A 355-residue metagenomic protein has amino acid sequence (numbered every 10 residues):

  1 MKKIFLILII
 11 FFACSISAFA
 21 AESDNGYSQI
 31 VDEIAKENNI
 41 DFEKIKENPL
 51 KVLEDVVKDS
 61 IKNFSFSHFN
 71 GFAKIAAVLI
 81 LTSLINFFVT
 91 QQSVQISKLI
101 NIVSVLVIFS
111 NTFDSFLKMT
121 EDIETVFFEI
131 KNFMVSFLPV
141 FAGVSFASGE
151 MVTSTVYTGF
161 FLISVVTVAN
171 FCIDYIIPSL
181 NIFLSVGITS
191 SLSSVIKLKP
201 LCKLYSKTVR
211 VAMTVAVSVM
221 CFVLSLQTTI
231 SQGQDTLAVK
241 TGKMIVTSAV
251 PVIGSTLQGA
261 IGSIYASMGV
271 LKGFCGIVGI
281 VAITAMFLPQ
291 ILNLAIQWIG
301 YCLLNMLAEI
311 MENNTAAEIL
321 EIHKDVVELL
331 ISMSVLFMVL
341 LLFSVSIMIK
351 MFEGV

Functional and structural regions predicted by a protein language model:
M1-N101, D114-M134, G149-L162, V166 (+6 more regions): Gly/Ser-rich, low-complexity
F72, A76-I80, V107, N111 (+9 more regions): Residue-level signal for the membrane-embedded core of alpha-helical transmembrane segments, especially mid-helix
I80-I85, M119, V152-Y157, L180-L198 (+1 more regions): Juxtamembrane interface elements at the cytosolic ends of transmembrane helices in multi-pass membrane proteins
L106-S115, M134-M151, F171-L180, I188: Mid-bilayer segments of alpha-helical transmembrane spans in multi-pass integral membrane proteins that mediate
F161-F222: Loop-centered beta-sheet repeat module
Y175, T208, A212, A216 (+5 more regions): Hydrophobic transmembrane alpha-helical segments of multi-pass transport and channel proteins
Y205, M311-I331: Interfacial loop-to-transmembrane junctions
G273-N314: Helical hairpin unit composed of two closely spaced alpha helices linked by a short loop
